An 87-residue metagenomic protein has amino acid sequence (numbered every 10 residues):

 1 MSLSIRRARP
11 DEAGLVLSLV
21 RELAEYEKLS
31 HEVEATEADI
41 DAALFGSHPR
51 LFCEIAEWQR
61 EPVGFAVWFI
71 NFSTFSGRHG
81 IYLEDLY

Functional and structural regions predicted by a protein language model:
S4-S18: A short beta-loop-alpha structural element at the N-terminal edge of CoA-dependent acyl/N-acetyltransferase catalytic
L17-A42: Conserved GNAT-fold acetyl-CoA-binding loop/helix
E25-E32, S47-H48, S73-F75: A short gly/proline-enriched turn/hairpin at secondary-structure junctions
A42-I55: A short helix-loop-beta-strand connector motif used in the catalytic cores of GNAT acetyltransferases and, in some
I55, E61-F69: Conserved beta-strand in the GNAT
E61, N71-L83: A conserved beta-turn-beta hairpin within the catalytic core of GNAT-like acetyltransferases that forms part
L86-Y87: A short, internal acetyl-CoA/4′-phosphopantetheine-binding micro-motif in the GNAT/acyltransferase core
